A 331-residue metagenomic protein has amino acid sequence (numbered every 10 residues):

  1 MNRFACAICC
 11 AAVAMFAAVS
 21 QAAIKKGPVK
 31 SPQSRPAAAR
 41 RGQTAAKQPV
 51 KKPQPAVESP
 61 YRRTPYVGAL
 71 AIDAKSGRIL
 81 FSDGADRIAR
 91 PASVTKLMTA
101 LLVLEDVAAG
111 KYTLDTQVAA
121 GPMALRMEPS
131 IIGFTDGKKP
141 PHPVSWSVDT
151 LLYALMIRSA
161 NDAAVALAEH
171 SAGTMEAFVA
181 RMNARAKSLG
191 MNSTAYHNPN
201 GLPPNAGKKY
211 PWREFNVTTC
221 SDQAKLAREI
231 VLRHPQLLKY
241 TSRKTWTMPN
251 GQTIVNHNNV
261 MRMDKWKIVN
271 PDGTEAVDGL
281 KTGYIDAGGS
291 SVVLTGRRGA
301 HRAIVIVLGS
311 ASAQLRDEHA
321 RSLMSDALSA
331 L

Functional and structural regions predicted by a protein language model:
M1-I8: Bacterial N-terminal signal peptides that target proteins for export
C9-M15: Bacterial N-terminal signal peptides
M15-A22: Sec/Tat signal peptide C-region and signal peptidase I cleavage site
A23-R35, R40, Q54-V57, R62-Y66 (+4 more regions): Penicillin-recognizing serine hydrolase domain
I24-V94, E105-D115, V179: Beta-lactamase-like hydrolase cores
F81-L102, L114-V118, P141-A154: Short active-site loop at a secondary-structure junction that contains or immediately precedes the catalytic residue(s)
E105-M123, A180, Q236-S242: Short, well-structured active-site flanking segments
L114-I131, L202-P203, K244-N250: Acidic helix-start/capping segments at beta-turn-to-alpha-helix junctions
